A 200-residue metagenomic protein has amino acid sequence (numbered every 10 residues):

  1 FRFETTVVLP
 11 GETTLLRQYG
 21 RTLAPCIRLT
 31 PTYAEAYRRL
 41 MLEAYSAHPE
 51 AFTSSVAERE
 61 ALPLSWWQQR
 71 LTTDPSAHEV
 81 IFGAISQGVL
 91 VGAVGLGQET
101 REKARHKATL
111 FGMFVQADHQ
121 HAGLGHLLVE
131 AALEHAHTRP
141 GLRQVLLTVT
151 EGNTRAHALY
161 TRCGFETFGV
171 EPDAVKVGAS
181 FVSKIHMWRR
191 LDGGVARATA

Functional and structural regions predicted by a protein language model:
F1-F3, Y19: Aromatic (phenylalanine/tyrosine) cluster motif
V8-T32, R39, E43, I185 (+1 more regions): Conserved N-terminal entry element of GNAT/NAT acetyltransferase domains
P31-T32, R38-R39, A44-G112, Q116-D118 (+4 more regions): Acetyl-CoA-dependent GNAT
E79, V182-H186: Short hydrophobic/aromatic beta-strand or adjacent loop that forms the aromatic wall/cage of a ligand/substrate-binding
K103, G112, Q116-E130, R139 (+2 more regions): Conserved glycine-rich acetyl-CoA-binding loop
A136-T148: Conserved GNAT acetyl-CoA-binding A-motif
L146-V149, T161, E166-V182: Conserved catalytic-core motifs of GNAT/GCN5-like acyltransferases
